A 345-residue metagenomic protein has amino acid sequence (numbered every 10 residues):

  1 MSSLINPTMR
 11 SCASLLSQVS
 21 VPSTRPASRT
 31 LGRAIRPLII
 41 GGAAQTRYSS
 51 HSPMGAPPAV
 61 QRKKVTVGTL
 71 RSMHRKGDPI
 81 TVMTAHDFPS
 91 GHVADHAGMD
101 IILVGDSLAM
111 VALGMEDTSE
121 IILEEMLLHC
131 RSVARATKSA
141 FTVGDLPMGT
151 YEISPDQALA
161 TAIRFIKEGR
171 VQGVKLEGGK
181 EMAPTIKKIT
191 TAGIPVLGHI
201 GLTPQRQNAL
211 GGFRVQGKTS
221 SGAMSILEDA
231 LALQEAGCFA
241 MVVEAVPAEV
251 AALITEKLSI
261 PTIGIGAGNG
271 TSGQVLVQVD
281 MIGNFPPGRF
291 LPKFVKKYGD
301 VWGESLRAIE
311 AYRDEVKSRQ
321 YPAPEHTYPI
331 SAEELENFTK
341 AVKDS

Functional and structural regions predicted by a protein language model:
M1-K63: N-terminal mitochondrial targeting presequence
I40-A44, Y48-K296, G303-S345: Alpha/beta enzyme core
